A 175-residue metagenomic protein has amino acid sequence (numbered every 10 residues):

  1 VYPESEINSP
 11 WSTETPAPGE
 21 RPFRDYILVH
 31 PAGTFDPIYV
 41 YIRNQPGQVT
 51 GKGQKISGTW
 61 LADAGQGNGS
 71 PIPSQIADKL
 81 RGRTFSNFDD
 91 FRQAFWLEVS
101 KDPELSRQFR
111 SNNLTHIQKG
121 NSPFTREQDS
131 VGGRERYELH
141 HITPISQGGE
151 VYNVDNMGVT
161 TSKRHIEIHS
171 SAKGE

Functional and structural regions predicted by a protein language model:
V1-E138, T143-E175: Nuclease and nuclease-like effector domains acting on nucleic acids or nucleotide cofactors
